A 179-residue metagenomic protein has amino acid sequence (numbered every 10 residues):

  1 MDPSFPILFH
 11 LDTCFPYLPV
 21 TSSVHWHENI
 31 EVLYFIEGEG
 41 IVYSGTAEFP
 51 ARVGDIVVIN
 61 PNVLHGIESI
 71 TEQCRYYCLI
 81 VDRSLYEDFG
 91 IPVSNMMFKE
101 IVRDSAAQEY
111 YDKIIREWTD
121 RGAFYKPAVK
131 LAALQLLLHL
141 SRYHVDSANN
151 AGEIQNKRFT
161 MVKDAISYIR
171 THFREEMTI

Functional and structural regions predicted by a protein language model:
M1-R52, S94-F98: Generic protein-terminus/edge-of-domain signal
Y43, D88-G90, Y168: Residues that scaffold the ATP/ADP-binding catalytic core of kinase and kinase-like folds
A51-L64: Conserved metal-binding segment of the jelly-roll/cupin
N62-L85: Ligand-binding loop in jelly-roll beta-barrel domains
S84-I101, E109: Double-stranded beta-helix
N95-S105, W118-V129, L138-T178: Short, Lys/Arg-enriched, Trp-marked, Pro/Gly-tolerant hinge/linker segments that flank
